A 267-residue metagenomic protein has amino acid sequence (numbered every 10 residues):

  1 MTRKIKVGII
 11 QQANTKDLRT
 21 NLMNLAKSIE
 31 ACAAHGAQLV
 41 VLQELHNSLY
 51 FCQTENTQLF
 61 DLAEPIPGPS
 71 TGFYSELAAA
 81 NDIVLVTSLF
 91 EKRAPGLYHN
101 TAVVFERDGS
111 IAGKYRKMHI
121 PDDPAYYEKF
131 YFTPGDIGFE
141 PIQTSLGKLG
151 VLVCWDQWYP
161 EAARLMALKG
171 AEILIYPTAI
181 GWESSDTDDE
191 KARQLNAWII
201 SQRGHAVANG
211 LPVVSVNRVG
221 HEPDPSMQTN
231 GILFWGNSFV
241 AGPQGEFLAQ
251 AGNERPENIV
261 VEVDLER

Functional and structural regions predicted by a protein language model:
M1-L39, I175: N-terminal active-site segment of His-dependent metallophosphoesterases
M1-V7, P141-G150, I173: Beta-strand-turn-beta hairpins that frame and shape the catalytic cleft of phosphate-ester-processing enzymes
V7, V104-A112, F239-L248: Short, glycine-anchored, charge-dense loop/turn motifs used at functional sites
L18, K27-R107, K114, I180-L211: Cys-nucleophile CN-hydrolase/nitrilase-fold catalytic domain and related Cys-dependent amidase chemistry that acts on
A63-V86, K148, C154-N258: CN hydrolase (nitrilase-like) catalytic-core segments centered on the catalytic cysteine and neighboring Lys/Glu
T87-L89, T101-V104, E140, S238-V240 (+1 more regions): Short beta-strand scaffold segments in enzyme catalytic cores
T101, K114-R116, Q250, V260: Residue-level detector of high-confidence beta-strand sites
K117-Y131, R255-R267: A short, polar/charged loop-to-alpha-helix boundary motif
